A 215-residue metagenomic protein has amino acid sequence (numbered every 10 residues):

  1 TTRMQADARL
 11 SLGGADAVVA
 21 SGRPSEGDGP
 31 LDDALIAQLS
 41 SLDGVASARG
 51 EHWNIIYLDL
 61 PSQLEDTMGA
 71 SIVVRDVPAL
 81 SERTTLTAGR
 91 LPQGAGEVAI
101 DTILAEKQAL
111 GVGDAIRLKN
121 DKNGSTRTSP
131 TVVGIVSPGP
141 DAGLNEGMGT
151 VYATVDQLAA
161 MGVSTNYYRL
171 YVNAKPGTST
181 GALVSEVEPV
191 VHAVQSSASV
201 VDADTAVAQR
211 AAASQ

Functional and structural regions predicted by a protein language model:
T1-Q215: Membrane transport/envelope proteins' first extracytoplasmic loop
